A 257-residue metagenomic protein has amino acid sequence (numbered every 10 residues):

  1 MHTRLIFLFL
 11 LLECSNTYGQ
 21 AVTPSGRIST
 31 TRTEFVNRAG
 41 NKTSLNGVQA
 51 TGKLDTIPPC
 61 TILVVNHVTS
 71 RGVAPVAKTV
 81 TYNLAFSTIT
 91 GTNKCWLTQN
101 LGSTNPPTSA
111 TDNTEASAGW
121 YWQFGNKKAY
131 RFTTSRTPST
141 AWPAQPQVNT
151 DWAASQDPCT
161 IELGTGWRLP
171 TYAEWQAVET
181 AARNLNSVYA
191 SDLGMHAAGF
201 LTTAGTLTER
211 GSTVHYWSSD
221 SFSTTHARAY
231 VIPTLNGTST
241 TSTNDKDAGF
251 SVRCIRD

Functional and structural regions predicted by a protein language model:
M1-L5, Q20: Positively charged n-region of N-terminal signal peptides that target proteins for export
L5-E13: Sec-dependent N-terminal signal peptides
L5-I6, P24-S25, P106: Generic early N-terminus positional signal peaking at residue ~5-7
L12-C14, G40, A129, G205: Short linear sequence elements within intrinsically disordered, low-complexity coil regions
S15-G19: Sec/Tat signal peptide C-region and signal peptidase I cleavage site
Q20-K78, R253-D257: Enriched but not universal
N66, V76, N83-K94, T98-T108 (+2 more regions): C-terminal, surface-exposed recognition/capping segments
